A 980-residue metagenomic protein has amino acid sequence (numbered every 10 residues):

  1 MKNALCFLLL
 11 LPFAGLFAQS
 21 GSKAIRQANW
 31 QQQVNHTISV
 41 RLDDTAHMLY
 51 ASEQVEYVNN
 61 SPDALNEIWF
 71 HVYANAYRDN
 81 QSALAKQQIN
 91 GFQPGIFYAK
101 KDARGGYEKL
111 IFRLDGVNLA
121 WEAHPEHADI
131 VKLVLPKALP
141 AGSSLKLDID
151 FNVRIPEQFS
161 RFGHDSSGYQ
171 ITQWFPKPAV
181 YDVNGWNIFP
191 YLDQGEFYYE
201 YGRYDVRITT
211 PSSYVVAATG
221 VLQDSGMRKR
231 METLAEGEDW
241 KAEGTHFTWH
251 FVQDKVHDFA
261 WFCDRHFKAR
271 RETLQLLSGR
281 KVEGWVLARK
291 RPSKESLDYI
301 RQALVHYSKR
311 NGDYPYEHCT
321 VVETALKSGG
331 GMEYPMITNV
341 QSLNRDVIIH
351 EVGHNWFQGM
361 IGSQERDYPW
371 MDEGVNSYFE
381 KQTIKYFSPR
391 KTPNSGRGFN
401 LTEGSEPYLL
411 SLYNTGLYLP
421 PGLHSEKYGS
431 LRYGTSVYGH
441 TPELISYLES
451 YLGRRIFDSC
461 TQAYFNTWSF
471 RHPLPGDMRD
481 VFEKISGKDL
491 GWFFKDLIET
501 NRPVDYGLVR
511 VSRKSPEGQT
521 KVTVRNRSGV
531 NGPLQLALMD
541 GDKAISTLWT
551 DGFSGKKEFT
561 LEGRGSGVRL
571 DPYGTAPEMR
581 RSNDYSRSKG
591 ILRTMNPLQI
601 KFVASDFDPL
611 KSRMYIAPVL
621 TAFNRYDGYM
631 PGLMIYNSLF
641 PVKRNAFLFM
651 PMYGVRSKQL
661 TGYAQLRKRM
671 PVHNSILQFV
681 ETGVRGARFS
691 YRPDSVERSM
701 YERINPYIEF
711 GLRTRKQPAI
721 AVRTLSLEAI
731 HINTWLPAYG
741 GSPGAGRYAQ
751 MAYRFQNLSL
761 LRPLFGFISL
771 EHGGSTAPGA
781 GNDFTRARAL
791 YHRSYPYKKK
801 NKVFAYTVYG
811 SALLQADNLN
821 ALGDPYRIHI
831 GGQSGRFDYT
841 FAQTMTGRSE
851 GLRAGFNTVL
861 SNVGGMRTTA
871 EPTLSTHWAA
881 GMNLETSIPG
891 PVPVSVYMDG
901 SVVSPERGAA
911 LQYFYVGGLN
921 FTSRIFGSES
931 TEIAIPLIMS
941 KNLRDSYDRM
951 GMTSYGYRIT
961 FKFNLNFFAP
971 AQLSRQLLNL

Functional and structural regions predicted by a protein language model:
A18, R26, Q33-V34, F251 (+4 more regions): Hydrophobic alpha-helical and helix-loop surface patches within well-folded domains that function as non-catalytic
A18-Y50, D165, L490-D496, A604-D608 (+2 more regions): N-terminal, polar/Ser/Thr-rich
V58, Q93-S167, G552-R564, R580: A surface-exposed beta-strand-loop module
N80-Q93, N152-Y204, A576-F607: Glycine/proline-rich low-complexity spacer/linker segments in large multi-domain proteins
K177-W186, Q194-I349, Y378: Hydrophobic helix-coil surface modules that form long, contiguous segments used for peptide/substrate interaction
D542, T550-D551, F559-R564, D571-I676 (+7 more regions): Outer-membrane beta-barrel initiation region
P618, Y663, Q678-S699, I704-G711 (+4 more regions): C-terminal outer-membrane beta-barrel translocator/porin domains of Gram-negative envelope proteins and their
T953-L980: Outer-membrane beta-barrel "beta-signal"
